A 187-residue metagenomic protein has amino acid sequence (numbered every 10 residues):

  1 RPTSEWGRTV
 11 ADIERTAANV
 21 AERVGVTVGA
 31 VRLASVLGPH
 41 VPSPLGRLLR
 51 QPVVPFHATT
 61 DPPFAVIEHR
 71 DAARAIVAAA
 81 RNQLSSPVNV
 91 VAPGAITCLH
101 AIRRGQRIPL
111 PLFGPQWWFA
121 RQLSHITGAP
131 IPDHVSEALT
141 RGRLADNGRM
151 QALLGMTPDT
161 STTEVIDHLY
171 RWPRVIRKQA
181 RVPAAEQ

Functional and structural regions predicted by a protein language model:
R1, R50-P55, P130-I131: Short glycine/proline- and charge-enriched loop/turn segments that cap or connect secondary-structure elements
P2-G29: Active-site Tyr-X1-5-Lys
V20-A65, H69: NAD(P)-dependent short-chain dehydrogenase/reductase
A30, T60-A73, P87, C98 (+2 more regions): Conserved loop-to-helix N-cap of the C-terminal "lid" that shapes the substrate pocket in Rossmann-like
H57-I67, S124-D146: Low-complexity, charge- and small-residue-enriched intrinsically disordered regions
A73-H134, N147, D167-Y170, I176-Q187: Mid/C-terminal beta-alpha module of Rossmann-like enzyme folds, strongest in SDR-family dehydrogenases/epimerases
R141, S161-W172: Short linear loop/turn motifs
